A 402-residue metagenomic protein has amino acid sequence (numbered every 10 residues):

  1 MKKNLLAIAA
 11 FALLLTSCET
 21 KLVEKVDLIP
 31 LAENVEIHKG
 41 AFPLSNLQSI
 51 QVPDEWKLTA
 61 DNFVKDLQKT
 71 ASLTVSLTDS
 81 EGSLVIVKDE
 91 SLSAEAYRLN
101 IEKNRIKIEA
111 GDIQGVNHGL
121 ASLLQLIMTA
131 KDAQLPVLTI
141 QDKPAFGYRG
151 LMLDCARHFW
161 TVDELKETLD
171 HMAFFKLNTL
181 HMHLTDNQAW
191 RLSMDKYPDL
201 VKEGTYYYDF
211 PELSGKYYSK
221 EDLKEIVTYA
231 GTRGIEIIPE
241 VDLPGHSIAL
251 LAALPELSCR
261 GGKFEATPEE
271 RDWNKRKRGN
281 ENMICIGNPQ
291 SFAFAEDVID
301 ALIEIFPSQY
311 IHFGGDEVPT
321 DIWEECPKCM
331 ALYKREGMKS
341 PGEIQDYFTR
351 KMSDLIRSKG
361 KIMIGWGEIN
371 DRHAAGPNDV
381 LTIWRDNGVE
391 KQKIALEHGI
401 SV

Functional and structural regions predicted by a protein language model:
M1-K25: Bacterial Sec-dependent N-terminal signal peptides
C18-R149, R357, I362-N370, P377: Acidic, contiguous N-terminal accessory segments
P53, A110, T185, E240-D242 (+3 more regions): Active-site-proximal beta-strand/loop segments in catalytic clefts of secreted hydrolases
L58-T59, F159-T161, N187-R191, P244-L250 (+4 more regions): Flexible loop/turn segments at secondary-structure boundaries
L92-Y310, K351: Feature activates predominantly on carbohydrate-active enzymes
R260, D272-D379, R385-N387, Q392-G399: Active-site neighborhood of glycoside hydrolase catalytic domains
